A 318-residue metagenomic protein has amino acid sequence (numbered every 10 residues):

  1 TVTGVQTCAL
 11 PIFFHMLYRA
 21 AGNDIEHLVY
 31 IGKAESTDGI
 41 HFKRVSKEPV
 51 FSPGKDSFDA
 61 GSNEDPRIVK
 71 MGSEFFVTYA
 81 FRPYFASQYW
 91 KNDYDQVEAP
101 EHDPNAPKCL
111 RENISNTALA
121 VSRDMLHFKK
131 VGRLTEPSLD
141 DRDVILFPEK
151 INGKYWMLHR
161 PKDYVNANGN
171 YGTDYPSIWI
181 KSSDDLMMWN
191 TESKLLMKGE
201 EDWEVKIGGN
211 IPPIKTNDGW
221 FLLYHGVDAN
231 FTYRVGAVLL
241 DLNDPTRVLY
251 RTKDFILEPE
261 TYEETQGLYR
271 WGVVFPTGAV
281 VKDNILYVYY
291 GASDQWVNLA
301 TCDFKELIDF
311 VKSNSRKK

Functional and structural regions predicted by a protein language model:
T1-C8: Single conserved hydrophobic/aromatic residue that forms the stacking wall/gate of nucleotide- or nucleobase-binding
A9-G61, K70-I145, E149-V205, K215-R270 (+2 more regions): Beta-rich carbohydrate-recognition and catalytic domains
D65-R67, I145-F147, N210-P212, G278: Conserved beta-strand position repeated once per blade in WD40 beta-propeller domains
G272-F275: Canonical pleckstrin homology
